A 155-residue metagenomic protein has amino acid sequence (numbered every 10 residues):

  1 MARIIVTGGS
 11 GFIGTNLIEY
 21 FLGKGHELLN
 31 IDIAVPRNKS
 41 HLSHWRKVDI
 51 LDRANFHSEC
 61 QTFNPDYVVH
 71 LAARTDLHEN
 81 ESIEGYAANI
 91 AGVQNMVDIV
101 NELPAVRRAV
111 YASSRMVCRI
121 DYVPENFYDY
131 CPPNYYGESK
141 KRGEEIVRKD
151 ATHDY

Functional and structural regions predicted by a protein language model:
A2-K24: N-terminal Rossmann NAD(P)H-binding glycine-rich loop of SDR-like oxidoreductase domains
T7, I31, V68-A72, A109-R115: SDR active-site strand-loop-helix element
H26-R37: Conserved glycine-rich Rossmann-like NAD(P)H-binding loop of the short-chain dehydrogenase/reductase
H41-D52: Rossmann-fold cofactor-recognition segment
I50-A88, D121: NAD(P)H-binding glycine-rich loop region in Rossmannoid oxidoreductase-like domains and their noncatalytic homologs
V68, N80-A109: NAD(P)-cofactor binding segment of oxidoreductase domains
N95-Y135: Conserved Rossmann-fold NAD(P)-dependent oxidoreductase catalytic core, especially the SDR/UDP-sugar
P133-Y155: Active-site Tyr-X1-5-Lys
